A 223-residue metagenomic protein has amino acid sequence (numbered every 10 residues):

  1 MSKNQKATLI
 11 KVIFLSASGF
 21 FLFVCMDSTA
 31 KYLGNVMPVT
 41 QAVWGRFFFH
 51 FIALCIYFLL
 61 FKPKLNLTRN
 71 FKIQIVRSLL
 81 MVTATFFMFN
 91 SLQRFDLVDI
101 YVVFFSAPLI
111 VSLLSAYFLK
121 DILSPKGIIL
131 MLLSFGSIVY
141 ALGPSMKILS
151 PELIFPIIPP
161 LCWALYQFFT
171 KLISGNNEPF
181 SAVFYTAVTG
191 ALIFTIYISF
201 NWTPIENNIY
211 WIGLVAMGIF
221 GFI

Functional and structural regions predicted by a protein language model:
M1-Q41, K147-L172, A216: Glycine-/small-residue-enriched transmembrane alpha-helix faces in small-molecule transporters and effluxers
K11-S18, F58, K64-F87, P151-P159 (+1 more regions): Loop-to-transmembrane-helix transition segments
V12, V36-T83, C162-Y166, Y185-N201: Transmembrane alpha-helices of multi-pass small-molecule transport proteins
F20-C25, C55, S78-F86, P108-L113 (+4 more regions): Hydrophobic/small/kink-forming positions within alpha-helical transmembrane segments of polytopic membrane proteins
S28-V39, Q93-D96, V139-P151, I198-L214: Membrane-interface helix termini and inter-helical loops of multi-pass transporters
N35-Q41, F87-F104, G175-F180: Structural motif at transmembrane-helix junctions in multi-pass transporters
M88-N90, A107-I129: C-terminal transmembrane-helix exit sites in multi-pass transporters
K126-L142: Hydrophobic transmembrane alpha-helices of multi-pass small-molecule transport proteins
